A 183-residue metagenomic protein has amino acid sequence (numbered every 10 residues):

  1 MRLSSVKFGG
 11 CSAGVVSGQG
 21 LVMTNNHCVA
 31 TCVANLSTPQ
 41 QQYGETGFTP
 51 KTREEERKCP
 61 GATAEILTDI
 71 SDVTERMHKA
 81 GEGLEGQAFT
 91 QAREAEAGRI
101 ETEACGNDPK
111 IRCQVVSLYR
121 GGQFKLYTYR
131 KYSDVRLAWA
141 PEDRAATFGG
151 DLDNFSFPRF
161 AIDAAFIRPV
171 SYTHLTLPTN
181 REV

Functional and structural regions predicted by a protein language model:
R2, K131-S133, D163-A165: Envelope-exposed proteins and targeting segments
L3-Q19: A conserved glycine-rich beta-strand in the N-terminal activation segment of trypsin-fold
Q19-L21, N26-V29, A140-D143, V170-Y172: Solvent-exposed coil/turn segments that connect beta secondary-structure elements in extracytoplasmic/periplasmic
M23-L67: Catalytic-histidine neighborhood of serine endopeptidases, predominantly the chymotrypsin-like S1/PA family
P50-R120, Y127: N-terminal leader/propeptide and maturation segments of large enzyme subunits in energy/redox metabolism and hydrolases
G98-F157, R168: Gly/Pro-rich turn-and-neighbor structural signature
T173-T179: Conserved small/polar residues in nucleotide/adenosyl-binding loops
